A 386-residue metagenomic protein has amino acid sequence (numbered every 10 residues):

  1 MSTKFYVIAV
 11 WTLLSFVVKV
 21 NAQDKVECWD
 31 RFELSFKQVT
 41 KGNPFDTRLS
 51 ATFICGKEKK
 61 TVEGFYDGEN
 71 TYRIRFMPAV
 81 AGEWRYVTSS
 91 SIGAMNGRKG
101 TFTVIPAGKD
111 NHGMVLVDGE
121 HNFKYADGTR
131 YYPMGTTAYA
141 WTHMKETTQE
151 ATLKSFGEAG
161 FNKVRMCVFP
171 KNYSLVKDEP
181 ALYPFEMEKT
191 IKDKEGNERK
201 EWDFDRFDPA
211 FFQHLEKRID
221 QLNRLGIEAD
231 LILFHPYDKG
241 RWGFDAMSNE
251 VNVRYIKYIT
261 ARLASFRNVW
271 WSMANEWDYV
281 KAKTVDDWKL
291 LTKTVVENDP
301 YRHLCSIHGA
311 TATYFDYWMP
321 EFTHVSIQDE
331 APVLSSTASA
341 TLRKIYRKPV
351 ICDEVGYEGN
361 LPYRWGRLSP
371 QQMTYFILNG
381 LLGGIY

Functional and structural regions predicted by a protein language model:
M1-D24: Bacterial Sec-dependent N-terminal signal peptides
A22-E58, V62-F65, T101-A107: Non-catalytic, glycine-rich low-complexity segments
V26-C28, N43-F45, G68, P78-V80 (+1 more regions): Solvent-exposed loop and beta-edge segments used for protein-protein assembly and interaction
R31-S35, R48-S50, R73-R75, R85-V87 (+1 more regions): Beta-strand secondary-structure signal
T52-I54, E58-N122, A126-D127, W141-T142: Extended acidic/polar, glycine-enriched regions that form or flank non-catalytic beta-rich accessory modules
F53, I92, F156, L222 (+3 more regions): Hydrophobic, Leu/Ile/Phe/Ala-enriched alpha-helical segments that form helix-helix packing faces
H112-H324, Q328-S335: Active-site mouth of glycoside hydrolases
P300-R302, M319-Y386: Catalytic-core region of carbohydrate-active enzymes that cleave or remodel glycosidic bonds
